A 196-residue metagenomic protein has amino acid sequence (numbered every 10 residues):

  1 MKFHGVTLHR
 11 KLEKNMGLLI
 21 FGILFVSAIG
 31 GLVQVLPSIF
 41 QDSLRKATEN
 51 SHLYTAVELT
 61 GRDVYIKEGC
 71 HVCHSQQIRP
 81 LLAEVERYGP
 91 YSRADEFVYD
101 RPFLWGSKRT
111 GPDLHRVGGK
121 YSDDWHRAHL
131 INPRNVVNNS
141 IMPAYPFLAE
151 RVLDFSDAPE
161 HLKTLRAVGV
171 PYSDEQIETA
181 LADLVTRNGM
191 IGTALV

Functional and structural regions predicted by a protein language model:
M1-Y54, V168-Q176, V196: Post-cleavage N-terminal segment of exported redox proteins
K2-L12, A83-E86, P90, E96: Long, low-complexity, intrinsically disordered N-terminal extensions of eukaryotic proteins, enriched
L19-I29, E86-G192: Electron-transfer interface patches adjacent to heme c in soluble/periplasmic c-type cytochromes and di-/multiheme
G30-S38, S75-Q77, L82-E86, I141-M142: Short, solvent-exposed loop/turn and secondary-structure capping segments
D42-I66, I78-V85, T110-P112: Electrostatic cytochrome c docking/interface patches
G61, K67-Q76, H126, M142 (+1 more regions): The canonical Cys-X-X-Cys-His
C70, Q76-I78, G119, F147: An acidic- and aromatic-residue-enriched active-site/binding cleft used to recognize and process polar
